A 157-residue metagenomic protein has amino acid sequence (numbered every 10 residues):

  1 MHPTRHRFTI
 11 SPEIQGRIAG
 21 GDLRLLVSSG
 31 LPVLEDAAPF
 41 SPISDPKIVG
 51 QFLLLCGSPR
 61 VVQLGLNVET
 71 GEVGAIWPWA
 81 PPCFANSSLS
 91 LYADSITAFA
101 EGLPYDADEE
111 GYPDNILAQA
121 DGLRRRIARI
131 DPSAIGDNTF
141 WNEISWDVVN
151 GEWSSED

Functional and structural regions predicted by a protein language model:
M1-G71, R124, A128-D157: A surface-exposed partner-binding patch
G74-G111: Compact, glycine/acidic-enriched structural inserts
D106-I130: Hydrophobic alpha-helical interaction segments
